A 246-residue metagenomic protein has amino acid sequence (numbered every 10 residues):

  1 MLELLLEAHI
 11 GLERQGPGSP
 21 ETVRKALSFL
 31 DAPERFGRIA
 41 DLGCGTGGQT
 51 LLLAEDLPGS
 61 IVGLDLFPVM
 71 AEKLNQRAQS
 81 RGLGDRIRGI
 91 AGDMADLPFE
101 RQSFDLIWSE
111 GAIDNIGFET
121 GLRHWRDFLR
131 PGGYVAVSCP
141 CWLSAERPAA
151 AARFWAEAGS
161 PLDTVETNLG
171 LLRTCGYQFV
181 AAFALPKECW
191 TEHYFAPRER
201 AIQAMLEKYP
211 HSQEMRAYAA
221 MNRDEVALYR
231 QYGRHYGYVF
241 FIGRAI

Functional and structural regions predicted by a protein language model:
G16-F36: Conserved alpha-helix/loop element of class I SAM-dependent methyltransferases that forms part of the SAM/SAH-binding
A40, T46-D96: Class I SAM-dependent methyltransferase SAM/SAH-binding core
A95-L106: A short acidic, Gly/Pro-enriched loop at the edge of an enzyme's catalytic core that lines a small-molecule cofactor
L106-E119: A short SAM/SAH-binding and catalytic strip from SAM-dependent methyltransferases
E119-Y134: A short glycine-rich, Lys/Arg-flanked "PGG" loop and its adjoining helix->strand segment in the class I
P140-G159: Short, glycine-/aromatic-enriched active-site segment of Class I SAM-dependent methyltransferases
P161-G176: Short alpha-helix
F183-I246: Conserved Class I S-adenosyl-L-methionine
